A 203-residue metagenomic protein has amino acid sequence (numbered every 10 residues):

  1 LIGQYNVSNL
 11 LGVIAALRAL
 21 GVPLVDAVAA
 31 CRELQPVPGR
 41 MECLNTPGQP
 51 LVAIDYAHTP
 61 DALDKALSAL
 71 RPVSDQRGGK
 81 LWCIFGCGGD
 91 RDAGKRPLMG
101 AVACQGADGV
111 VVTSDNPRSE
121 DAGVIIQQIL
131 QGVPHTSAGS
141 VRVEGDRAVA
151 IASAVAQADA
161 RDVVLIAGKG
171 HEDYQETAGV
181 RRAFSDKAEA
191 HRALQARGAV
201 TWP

Functional and structural regions predicted by a protein language model:
L1-Q4: A short glycine-threonine-serine/GTX helix/turn-capping micro-motif
G12-P203: ATP-dependent carboxylate-amine ligase
